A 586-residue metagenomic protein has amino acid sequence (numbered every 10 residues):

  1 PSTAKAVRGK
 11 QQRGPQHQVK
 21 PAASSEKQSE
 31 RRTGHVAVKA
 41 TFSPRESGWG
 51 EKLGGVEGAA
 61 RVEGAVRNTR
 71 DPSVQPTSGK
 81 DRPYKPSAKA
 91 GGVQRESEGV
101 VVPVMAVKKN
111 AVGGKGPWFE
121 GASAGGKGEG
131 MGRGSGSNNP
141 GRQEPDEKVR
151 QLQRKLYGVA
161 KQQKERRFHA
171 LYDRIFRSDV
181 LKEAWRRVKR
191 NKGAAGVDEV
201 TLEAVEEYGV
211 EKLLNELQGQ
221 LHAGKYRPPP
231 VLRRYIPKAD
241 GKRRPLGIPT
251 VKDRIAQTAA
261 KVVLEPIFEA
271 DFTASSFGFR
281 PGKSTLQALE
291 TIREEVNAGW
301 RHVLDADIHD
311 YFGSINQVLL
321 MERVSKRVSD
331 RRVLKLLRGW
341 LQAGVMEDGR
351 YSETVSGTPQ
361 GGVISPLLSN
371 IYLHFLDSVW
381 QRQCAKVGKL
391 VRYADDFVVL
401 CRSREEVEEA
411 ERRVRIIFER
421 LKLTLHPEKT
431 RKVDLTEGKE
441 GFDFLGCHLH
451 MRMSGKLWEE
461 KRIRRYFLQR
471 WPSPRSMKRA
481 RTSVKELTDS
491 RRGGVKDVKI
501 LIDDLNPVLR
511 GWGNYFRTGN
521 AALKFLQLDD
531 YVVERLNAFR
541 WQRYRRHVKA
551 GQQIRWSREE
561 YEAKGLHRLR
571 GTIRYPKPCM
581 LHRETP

Functional and structural regions predicted by a protein language model:
P1-P586: Non-catalytic terminal/accessory segments
